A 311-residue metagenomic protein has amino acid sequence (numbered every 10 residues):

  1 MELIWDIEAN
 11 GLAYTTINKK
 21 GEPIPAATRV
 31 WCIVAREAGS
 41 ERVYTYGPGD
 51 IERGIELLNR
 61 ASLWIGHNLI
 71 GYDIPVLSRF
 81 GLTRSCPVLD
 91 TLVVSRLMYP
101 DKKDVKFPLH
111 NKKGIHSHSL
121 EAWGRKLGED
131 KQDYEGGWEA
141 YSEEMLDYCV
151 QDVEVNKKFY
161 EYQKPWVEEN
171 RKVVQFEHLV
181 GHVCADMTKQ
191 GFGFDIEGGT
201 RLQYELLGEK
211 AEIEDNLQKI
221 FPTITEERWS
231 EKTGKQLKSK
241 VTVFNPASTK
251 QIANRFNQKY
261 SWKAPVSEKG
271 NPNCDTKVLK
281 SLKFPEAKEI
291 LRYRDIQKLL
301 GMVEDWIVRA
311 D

Functional and structural regions predicted by a protein language model:
M1-E8, C32-V34, G114-I115, K131-Y134 (+1 more regions): Conserved "right-hand" nucleotidyltransferase catalytic core of DNA-directed polymerases
E2-L3, A13-T16, P23, A27-W166: Conserved DEDDh/DEDDy metal-dependent 3′-5′ exonuclease domain
G11, K19, G66, G124 (+2 more regions): Glycine-centered flexibility motif
